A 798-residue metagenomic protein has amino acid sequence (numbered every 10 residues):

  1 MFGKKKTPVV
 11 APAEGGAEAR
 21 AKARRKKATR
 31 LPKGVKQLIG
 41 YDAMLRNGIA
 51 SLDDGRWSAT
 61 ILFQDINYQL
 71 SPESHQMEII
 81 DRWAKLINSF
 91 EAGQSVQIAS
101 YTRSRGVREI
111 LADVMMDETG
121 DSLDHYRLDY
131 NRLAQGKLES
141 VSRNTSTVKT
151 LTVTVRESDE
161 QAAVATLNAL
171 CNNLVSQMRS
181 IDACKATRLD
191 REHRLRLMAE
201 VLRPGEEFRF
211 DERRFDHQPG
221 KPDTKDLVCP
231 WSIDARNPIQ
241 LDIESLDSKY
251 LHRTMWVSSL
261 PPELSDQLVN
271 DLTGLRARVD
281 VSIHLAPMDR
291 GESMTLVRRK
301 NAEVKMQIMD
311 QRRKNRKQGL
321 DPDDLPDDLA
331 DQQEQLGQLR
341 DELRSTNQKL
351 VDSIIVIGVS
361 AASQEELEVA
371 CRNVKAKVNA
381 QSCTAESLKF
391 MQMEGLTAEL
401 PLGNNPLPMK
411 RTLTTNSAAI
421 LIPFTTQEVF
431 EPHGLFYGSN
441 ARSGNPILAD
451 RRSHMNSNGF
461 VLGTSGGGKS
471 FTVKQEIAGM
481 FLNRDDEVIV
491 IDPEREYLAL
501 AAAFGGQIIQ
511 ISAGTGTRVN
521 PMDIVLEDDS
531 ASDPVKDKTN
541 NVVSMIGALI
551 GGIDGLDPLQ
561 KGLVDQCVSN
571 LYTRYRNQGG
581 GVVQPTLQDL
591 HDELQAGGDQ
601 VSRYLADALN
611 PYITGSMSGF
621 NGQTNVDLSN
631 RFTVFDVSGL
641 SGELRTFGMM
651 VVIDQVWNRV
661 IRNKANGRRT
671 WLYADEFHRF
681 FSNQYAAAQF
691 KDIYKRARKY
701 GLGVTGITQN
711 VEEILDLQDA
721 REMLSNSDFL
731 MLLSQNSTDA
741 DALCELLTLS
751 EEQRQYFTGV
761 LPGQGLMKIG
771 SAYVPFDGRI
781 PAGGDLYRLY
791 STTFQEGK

Functional and structural regions predicted by a protein language model:
M1-F424: Extended, folded cores of ATP/NTP-driven motor/assembly subunits in large transport and secretion machines
I66, E73-A92, R103, T273 (+10 more regions): P-loop NTPase motor domains
V461: Hydrophobic anchor at the beta1->P-loop junction of P-loop NTPases
K469: Conserved lysine of the Walker
T472: Hydrophobic positions on the alpha1 helix immediately C-terminal to the Walker A/P-loop
G479-I489: Post-Walker A helix-loop "phosphate-sensing" segment adjacent to the P-loop in P-loop NTPases
V488-I491, Y673, A697, G703-Q709 (+1 more regions): Structural recognition of the conserved hydrophobic beta-strand(s) that form the central parallel beta-sheet of P-loop
G505-I509, D719-L732: A short helix-turn-beta junction within AAA+ P-loop NTPase domains corresponding to the substrate/partner-engaging
